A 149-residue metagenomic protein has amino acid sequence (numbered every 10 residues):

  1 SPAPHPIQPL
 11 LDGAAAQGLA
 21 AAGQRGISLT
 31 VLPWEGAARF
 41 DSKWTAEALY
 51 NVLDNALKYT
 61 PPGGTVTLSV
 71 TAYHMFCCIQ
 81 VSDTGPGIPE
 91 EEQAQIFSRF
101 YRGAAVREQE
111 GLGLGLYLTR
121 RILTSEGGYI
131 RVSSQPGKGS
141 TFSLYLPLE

Functional and structural regions predicted by a protein language model:
S1, P33, A37-F40: Conserved micro-motifs of the catalytic ATP-binding
A20, P86-G87: Glycine-rich G1-box
A21-V31: Short conserved segments within the C-terminal catalytic ATPase subdomain
A56-L57: Short helix-loop "hinge" at the ATP-lid/N-box region of the Bergerat-fold HATPase_c
D83: Acidic ATP/Mg2+-coordinating residue in the GHKL
I88-F100: Short conserved segment of the HATPase_c
G127-G128: Conserved glycine-rich
